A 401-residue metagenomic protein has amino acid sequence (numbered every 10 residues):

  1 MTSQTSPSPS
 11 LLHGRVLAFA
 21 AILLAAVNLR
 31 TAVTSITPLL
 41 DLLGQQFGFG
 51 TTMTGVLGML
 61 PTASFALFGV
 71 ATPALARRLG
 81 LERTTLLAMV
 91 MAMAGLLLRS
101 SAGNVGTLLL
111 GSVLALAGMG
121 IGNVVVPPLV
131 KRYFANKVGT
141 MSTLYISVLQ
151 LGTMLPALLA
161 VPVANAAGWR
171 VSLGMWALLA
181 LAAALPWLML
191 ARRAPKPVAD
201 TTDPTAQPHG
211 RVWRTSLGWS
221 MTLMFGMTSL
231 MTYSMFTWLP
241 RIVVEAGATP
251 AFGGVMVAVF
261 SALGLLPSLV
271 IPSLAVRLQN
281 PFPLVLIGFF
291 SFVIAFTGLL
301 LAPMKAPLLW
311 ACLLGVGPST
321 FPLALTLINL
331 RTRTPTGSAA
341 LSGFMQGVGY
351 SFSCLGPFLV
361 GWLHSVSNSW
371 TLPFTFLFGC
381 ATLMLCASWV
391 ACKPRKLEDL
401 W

Functional and structural regions predicted by a protein language model:
I36-T37, S216-S268: Extracytoplasmic gate region of multi-pass secondary transporters
G48, G80, S101-G106, A135 (+2 more regions): Helix-breaking motifs and short loop linkers at transmembrane-helix boundaries and internal kinks in secondary membrane
L67-G106: Conserved MFS/SLC helix-loop-helix module at the cytosolic interface between two early adjacent transmembrane helices
F68-G80, P267-N280: Helix-to-loop junctions at the C-terminal end of transmembrane segments in multipass secondary transporters
G111-L149: Cytoplasmic helix-loop-helix junction between adjacent transmembrane helices in 12-TM secondary transporters
N136-T140, L144-R192, W238: Helix-loop-helix hairpin linking two adjacent transmembrane segments in secondary transporters
Q279-A324: C-terminal transmembrane helical hairpin of 12-TM major facilitator-type secondary transporters
T332-W370, L377: A late C-terminal transmembrane helix in Major Facilitator Superfamily
